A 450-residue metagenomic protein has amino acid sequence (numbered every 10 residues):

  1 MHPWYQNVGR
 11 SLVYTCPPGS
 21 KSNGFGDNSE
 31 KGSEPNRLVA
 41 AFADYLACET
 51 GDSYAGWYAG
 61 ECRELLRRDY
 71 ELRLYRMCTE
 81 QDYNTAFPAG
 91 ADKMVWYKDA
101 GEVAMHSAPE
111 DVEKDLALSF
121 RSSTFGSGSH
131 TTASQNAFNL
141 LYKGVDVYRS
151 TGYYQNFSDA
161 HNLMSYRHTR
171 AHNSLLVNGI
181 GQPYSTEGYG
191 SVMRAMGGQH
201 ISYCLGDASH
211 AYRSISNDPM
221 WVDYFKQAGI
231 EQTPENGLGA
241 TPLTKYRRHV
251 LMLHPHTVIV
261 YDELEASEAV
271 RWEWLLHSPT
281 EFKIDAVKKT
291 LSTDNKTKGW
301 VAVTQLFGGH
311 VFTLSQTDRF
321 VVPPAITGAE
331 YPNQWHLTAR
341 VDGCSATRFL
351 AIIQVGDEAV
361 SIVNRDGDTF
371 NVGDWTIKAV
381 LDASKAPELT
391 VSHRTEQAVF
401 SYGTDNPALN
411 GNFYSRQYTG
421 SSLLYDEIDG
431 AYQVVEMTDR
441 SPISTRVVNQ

Functional and structural regions predicted by a protein language model:
M1-V147, D342-R348, V363-G367, N371-N449: Carbohydrate-active enzyme catalytic cores, enriched for enzymes that act on polyanionic acidic polysaccharides
D27-N28, Y154-Q450: CBM-like, beta-strand-rich accessory domains located in the C-terminal region of large, secreted polysaccharide-active
Y148-Y153: Catalytic Cys-His active-site segments of thiol-dependent hydrolases/isopeptidases
